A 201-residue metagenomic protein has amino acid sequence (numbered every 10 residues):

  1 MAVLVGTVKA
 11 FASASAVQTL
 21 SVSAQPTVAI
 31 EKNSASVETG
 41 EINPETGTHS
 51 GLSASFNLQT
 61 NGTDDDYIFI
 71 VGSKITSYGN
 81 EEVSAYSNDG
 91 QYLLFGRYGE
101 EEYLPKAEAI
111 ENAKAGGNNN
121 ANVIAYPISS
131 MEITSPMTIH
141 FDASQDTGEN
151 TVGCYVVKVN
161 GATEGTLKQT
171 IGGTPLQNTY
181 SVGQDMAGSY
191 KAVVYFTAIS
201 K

Functional and structural regions predicted by a protein language model:
M1-K9: Bacterial N-terminal signal peptides
A10-K114, N150-K201: N-terminal small/polar-rich segments of proteins
A113-N150: Extended, solvent-exposed segments with strong compositional bias
